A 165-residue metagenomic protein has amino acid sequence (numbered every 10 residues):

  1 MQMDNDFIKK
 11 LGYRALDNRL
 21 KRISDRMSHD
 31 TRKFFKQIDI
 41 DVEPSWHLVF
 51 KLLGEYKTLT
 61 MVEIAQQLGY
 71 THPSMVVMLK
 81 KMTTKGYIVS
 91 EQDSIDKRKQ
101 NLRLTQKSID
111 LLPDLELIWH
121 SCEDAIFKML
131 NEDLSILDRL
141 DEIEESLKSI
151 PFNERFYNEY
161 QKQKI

Functional and structural regions predicted by a protein language model:
M1-D39: N-terminal leader segment of winged-helix/HTH proteins
M1-I8, E132-I165: C-terminal regulatory/oligomerization modules of transcriptional regulators
G12, L16, S45-W46, K107: N-terminal positioning helix adjacent to the helix-turn-helix/winged-helix DNA-binding module
D25, D39-I40, T58, E116 (+1 more regions): Alpha-helix boundary/capping and short turn/kink residues
M27-F34, L68, L111-L130, I143-I150 (+1 more regions): Alpha-helical linker/hinge and terminal dimerization helices associated with HTH transcriptional regulators
H29-T71: N-terminal helix-turn-helix DNA-binding core of bacterial DNA-binding proteins
K80-D138: Charged, amphipathic alpha-helical coiled-coil/dimerization segments
